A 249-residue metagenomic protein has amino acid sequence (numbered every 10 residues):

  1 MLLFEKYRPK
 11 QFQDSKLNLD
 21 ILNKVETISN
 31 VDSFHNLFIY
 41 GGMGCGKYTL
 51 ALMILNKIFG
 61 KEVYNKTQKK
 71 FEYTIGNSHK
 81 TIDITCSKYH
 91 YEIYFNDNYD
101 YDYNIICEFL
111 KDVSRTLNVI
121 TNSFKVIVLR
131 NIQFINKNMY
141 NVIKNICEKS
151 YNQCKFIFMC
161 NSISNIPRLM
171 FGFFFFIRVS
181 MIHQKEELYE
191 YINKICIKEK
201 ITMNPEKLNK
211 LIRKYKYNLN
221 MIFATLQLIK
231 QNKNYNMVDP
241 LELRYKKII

Functional and structural regions predicted by a protein language model:
M1, L19, V31-S33, E186 (+1 more regions): AAA+ P-loop NTPase domains with strong preference for DNA replication initiators and clamp-loader complexes
M1-N145, K149-F158, I163-F176, S180 (+2 more regions): P-loop/Walker A NTP-binding region and its immediately flanking N-terminal helices in P-loop NTPase folds
